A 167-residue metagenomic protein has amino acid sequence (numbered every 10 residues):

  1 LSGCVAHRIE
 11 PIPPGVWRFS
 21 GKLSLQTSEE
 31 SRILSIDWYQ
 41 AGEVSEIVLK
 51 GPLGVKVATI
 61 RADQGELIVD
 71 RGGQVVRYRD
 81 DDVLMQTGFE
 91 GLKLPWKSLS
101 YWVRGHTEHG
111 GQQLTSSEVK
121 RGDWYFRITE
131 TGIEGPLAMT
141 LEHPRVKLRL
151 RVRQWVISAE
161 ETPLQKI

Functional and structural regions predicted by a protein language model:
S2-S20: Bacterial Sec signal peptide processing site at the extreme N-terminus
A6, Y78-I167: Mature, soluble, non-transmembrane domains
V16-S20, Y39-A41, T59-R61, E66-I68 (+2 more regions): Beta-strand-dominated lipid-handling architectures at cellular/organellar boundaries
V16-T59: Post-signal-peptide N-terminal segment of Sec-exported extracytoplasmic proteins
S24, V48, E66-I68, E118 (+1 more regions): Residue-level detector of beta-strand face positions
E29-S31, L53, G73, R121-D123 (+1 more regions): Glycine-centered tight beta-turn/hairpin loop motif at sheet-sheet or coil-to-beta transitions
R32-L34, E43, K56, G65 (+3 more regions): Residue-level marker for the onset of beta-strands and adjacent loop->beta junctions in well-ordered domains
E43-L94: An acidic-aromatic
